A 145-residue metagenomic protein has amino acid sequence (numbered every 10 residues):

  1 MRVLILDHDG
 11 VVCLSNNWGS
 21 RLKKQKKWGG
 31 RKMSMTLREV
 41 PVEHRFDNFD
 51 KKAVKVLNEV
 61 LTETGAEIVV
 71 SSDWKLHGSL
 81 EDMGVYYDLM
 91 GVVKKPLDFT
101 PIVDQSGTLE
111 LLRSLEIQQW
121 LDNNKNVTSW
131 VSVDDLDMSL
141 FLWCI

Functional and structural regions predicted by a protein language model:
M1-E63: Active-site neighborhood of HAD-like aspartate-dependent phosphohydrolases
M1-R2, T64-A66, N126-S129: Short coil/turn segments at beta-strand junctions that form active-site/ligand-binding loops
L6, S71-H77, V133-D135: Short His-Asn-centered micro-motif
V11-V12, G19, K75-H77, L136-S139: Short, solvent-exposed loop/turn segments at secondary-structure junctions
E43-D47, D73, G107: Short, charged/polar micro-motifs that form catalytic or ligand-binding hotspots
T64-M83: Substrate-recognition element of Asp-dependent hydrolases with the DxDx(T/V) motif
E81-I145: C-terminal cap/substrate-recognition subdomain and adjoining C-terminal extension of metal-dependent phosphatase-like
